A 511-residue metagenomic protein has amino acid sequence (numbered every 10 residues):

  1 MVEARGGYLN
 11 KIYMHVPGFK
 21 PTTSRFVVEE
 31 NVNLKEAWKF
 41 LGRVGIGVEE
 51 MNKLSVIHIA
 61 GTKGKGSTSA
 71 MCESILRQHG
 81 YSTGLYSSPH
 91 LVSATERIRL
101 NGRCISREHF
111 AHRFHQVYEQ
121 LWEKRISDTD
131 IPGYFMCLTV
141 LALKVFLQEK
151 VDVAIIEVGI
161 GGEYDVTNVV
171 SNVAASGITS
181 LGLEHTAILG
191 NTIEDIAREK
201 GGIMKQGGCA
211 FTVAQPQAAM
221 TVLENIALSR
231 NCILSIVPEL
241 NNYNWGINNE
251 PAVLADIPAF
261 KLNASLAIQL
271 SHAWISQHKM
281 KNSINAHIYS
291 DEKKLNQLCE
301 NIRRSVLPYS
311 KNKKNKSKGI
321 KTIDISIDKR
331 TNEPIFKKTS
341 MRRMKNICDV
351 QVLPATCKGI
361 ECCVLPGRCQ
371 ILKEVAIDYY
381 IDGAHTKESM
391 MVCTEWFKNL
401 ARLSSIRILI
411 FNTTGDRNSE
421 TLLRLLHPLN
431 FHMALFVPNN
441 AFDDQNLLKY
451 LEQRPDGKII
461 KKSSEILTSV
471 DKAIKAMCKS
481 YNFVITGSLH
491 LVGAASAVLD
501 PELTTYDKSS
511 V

Functional and structural regions predicted by a protein language model:
M1-G61, T68-H79, L85-Y86, W122-T129: Short functional linear segments
V28-E29, G42-L54, Q78-S171, A187-L189 (+2 more regions): ATP-dependent carboxylate-amine ligase catalytic core
T62, T83, I155, T179 (+8 more regions): Residue-level signal for inorganic ion chemistry
V153-I156, D165-G177, L181-H185, E250-M433: Nucleotide phosphate-binding/pyrophosphate-handling subdomain across enzymes that bind or process nucleotide phosphates
I160-C232, E420: Conserved catalytic-core segment of NTP-binding enzymes
P216-S229, Y379-Y380, K387, T421-N482: C-terminal helical cap/extension that packs against the catalytic core of soluble nucleotide-cofactor enzymes
A441-F442, T505-V511: Short, flexible loop segments at boundaries between secondary-structure elements
A473-D500: A glycine-rich beta-strand to alpha-helix segment that forms a phosphate/ribose-binding loop at ligand/cofactor sites
